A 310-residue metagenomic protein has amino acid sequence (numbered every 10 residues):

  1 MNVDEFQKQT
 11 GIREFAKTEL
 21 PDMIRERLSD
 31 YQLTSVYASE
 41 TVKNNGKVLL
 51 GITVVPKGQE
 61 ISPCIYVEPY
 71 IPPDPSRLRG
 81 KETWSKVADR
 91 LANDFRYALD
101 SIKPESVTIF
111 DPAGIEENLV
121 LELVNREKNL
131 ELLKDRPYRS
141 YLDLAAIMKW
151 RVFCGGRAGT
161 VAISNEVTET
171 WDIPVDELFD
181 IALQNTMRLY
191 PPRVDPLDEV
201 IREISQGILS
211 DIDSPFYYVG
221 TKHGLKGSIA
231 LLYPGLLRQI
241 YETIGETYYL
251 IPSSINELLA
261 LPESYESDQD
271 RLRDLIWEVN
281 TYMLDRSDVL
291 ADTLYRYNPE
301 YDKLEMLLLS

Functional and structural regions predicted by a protein language model:
M1-V42: N-terminal alpha-helical "arm" segments
E5, Q9, R13, V167-W171 (+4 more regions): Generic alpha-helical structural element
K8-L20, T83, V87, P174 (+3 more regions): Short amphipathic alpha-helical segments
A16-Q32, L91, F95, A182 (+2 more regions): Hydrophobic, Leu/Ile/Phe/Ala-enriched alpha-helical segments that form helix-helix packing faces
L28, Q32, L99, Y190-V194 (+2 more regions): Residue-level signal for secondary-structure boundary elements
T34-N45, R238-Y241, D285-R286: Short linear motifs in intrinsically disordered
V36-T221: Charged, alpha-helical interface segments at or near domain boundaries
K222-S310: C-terminal structured domains
